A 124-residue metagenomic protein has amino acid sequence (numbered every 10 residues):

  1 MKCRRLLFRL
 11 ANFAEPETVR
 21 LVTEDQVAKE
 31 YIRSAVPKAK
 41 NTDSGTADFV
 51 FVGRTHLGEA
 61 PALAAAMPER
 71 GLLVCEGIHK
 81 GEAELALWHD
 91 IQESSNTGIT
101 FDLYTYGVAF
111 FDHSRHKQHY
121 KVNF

Functional and structural regions predicted by a protein language model:
M1-F49: SAM cofactor-binding core of SAM-dependent methyltransferases, primarily the Rossmann-like beta-alpha-beta module
K2, T55-G58: Short secondary-structure boundary/capping elements
F8, F13, F49-F51, F101 (+2 more regions): Phenylalanine-focused residue identity feature
L21-D25, F51-H56, E76-H79: Structural motif
A47-V50, G71-L73: Generic beta-sheet signal
L57-F124: C-terminal substrate-binding/active-site "lid" region of AdoMet-derived donor-dependent transferases
